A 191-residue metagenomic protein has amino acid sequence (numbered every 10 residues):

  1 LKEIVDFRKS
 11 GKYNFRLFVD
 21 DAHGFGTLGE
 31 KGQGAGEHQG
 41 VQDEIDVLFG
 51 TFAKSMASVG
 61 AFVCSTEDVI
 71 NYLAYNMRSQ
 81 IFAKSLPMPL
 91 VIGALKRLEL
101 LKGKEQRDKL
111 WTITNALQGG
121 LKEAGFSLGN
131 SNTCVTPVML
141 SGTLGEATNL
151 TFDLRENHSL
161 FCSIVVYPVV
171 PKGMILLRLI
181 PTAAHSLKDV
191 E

Functional and structural regions predicted by a protein language model:
L1-R16, H23-V47: Active-site pre-lysine segment of PLP-dependent enzymes
F7-G11, F25-L28, S55, N76-Q80 (+5 more regions): Change "in soluble alpha/beta enzymes" to "in soluble alpha/beta proteins
N14, A22, T27, G32 (+4 more regions): Pyridoxal 5′-phosphate
L17-D21, F49-G50, F82, G129-N130 (+1 more regions): General beta-strand structural signal in soluble alpha/beta enzymes
H23, L95-E99, T133-S141: A short beta-alpha structural unit
D43-F52, M56-K104: Conserved core segment of the aminotransferase class I/II
Q106-H158, Y167-M174, P181-A183: Conserved PLP-binding catalytic core of the aspartate aminotransferase-like
